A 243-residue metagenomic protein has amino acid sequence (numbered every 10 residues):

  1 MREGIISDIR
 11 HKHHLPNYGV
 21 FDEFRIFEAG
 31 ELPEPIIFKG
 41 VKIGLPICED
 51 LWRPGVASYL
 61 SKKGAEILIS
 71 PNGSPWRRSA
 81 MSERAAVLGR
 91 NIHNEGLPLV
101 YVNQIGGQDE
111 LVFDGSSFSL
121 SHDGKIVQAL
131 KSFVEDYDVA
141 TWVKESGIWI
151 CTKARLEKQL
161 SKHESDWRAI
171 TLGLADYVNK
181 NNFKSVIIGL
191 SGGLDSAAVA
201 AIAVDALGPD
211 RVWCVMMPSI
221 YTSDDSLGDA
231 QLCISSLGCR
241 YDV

Functional and structural regions predicted by a protein language model:
M1-G189, A200-P209, M216, D225 (+1 more regions): Enzyme catalytic cores with a strong preference for nitrogen-chemistry domains
G193: Conserved G/P- and acidic residue-centered "switch" motifs that form tight phosphate/ATP-binding loops in soluble
S196: Catalytic nucleophile loop
S219-V243: ATP-dependent adenylate-handling ligase core
